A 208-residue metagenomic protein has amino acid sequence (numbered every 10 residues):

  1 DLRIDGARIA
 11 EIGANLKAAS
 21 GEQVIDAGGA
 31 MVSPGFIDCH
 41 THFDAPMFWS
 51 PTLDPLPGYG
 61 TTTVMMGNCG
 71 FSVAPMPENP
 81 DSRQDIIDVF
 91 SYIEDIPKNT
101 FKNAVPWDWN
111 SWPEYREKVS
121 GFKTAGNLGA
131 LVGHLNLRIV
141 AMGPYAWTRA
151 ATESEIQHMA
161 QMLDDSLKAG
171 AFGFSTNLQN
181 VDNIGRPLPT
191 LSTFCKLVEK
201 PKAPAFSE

Functional and structural regions predicted by a protein language model:
D1-G35: Histidine-rich, glycine-flanked metal-binding segment
E22-Q23, G126, A203: A structural micro-motif
V24, P75-P80, R186-L188: Short secondary-structure transition/capping segments
I25-D26, M65-M66, A130, S175-T176 (+1 more regions): General beta-strand structural signal in soluble alpha/beta enzymes
A30, W49-F172: Divalent-metal coordination cores built from histidine and acidic residues
G35-D44: Metallo-beta-lactamase
F43-D44, A150-S154, V181-P189: Alpha-helix capping and helix-loop boundary segments enriched in small/acidic/polar residues
A169-E208: Active-site core of metal-dependent hydrolases
